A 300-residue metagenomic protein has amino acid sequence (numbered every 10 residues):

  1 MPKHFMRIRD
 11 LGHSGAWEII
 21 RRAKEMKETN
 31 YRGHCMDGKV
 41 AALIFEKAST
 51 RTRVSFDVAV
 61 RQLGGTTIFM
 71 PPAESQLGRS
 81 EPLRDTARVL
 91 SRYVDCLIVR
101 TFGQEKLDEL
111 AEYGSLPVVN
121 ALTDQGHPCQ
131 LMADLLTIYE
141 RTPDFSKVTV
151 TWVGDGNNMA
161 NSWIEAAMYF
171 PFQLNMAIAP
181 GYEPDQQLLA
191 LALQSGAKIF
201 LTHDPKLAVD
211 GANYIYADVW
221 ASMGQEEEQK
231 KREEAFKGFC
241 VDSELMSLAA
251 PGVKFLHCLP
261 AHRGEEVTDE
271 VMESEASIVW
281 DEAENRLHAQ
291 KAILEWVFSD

Functional and structural regions predicted by a protein language model:
M1-V54, V58, G126: Positively charged, low-complexity intrinsically disordered leader regions
G33, R88, D95-A166, H257: Anion-binding alpha/beta catalytic cores of soluble intermediary-metabolism enzymes, centered on
V40-A41, F45-Y93: Active-site cofactor/substrate anionic-group-binding motifs, chiefly glycine- and Lys/Arg-rich phosphate-binding loops
E46-A59, T142-A217: Glycine-rich phosphate/diphosphate-binding loop of Rossmann-like nucleotide-binding domains
L63, Y93, Y113-G114, F170 (+3 more regions): Short, structured coil segments at secondary-structure junctions
L193-E270: Rossmann-like adenosine-cofactor binding region
E273-D300: C-terminal helix-to-coil terminal segments
